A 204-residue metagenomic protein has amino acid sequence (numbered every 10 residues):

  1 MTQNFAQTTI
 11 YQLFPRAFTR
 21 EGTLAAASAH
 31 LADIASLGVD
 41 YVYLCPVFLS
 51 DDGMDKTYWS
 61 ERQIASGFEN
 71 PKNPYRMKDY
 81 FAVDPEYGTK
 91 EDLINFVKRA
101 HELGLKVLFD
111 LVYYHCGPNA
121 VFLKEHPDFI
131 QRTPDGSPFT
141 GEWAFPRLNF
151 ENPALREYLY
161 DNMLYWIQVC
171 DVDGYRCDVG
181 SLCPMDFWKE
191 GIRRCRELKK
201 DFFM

Functional and structural regions predicted by a protein language model:
Q3-T9, R16-A25, D33-D40, P46-C170 (+2 more regions): Substrate-binding/active-site clefts of carbohydrate-active enzymes
G88, L182-C183: Aromatic- and histidine-enriched alpha-helix N-cap/loop-to-helix transition segments that scaffold the rims
L108, G174-G180: Short catalytic-loop micro-motif centered on adjacent basic/acidic residues
P184-W188: Short, well-ordered alpha-helical microsegments
